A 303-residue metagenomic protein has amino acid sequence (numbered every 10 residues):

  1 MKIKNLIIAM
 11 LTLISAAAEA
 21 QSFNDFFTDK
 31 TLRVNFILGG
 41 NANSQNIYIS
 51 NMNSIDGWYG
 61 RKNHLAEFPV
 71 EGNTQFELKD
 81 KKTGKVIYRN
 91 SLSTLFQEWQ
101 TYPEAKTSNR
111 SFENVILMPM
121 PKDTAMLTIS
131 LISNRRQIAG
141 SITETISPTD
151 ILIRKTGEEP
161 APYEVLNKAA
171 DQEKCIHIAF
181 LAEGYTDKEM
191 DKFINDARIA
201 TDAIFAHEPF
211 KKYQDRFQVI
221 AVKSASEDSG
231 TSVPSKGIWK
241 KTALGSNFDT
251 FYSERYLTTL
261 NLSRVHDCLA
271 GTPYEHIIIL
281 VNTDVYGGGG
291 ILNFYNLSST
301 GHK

Functional and structural regions predicted by a protein language model:
M1-K2: N-terminal secretory signal peptides that target proteins for export/translocation
N5-I14: Sec-dependent N-terminal signal peptides
A16-A20: Sec/Tat signal peptide C-region and signal peptidase I cleavage site
F26-I151: Beta-strand-enriched, solvent-exposed domains that form extended recognition/catalytic surfaces
T74, A125, I176, F217 (+1 more regions): Residue-level detector of short, conserved catalytic/binding motifs and their immediate flanks
L127-T128, T272-V285: Short, hydrophobic/proline-enriched secondary-structure or compact coil segments at domain edges
D150-K212, A221-V233, G237, T250 (+2 more regions): Fold-level signature of zinc-dependent metallopeptidase catalytic domains
M190-F193, G289-K303: Short pre-active-site segment immediately N-terminal to the catalytic Zn-binding motif
